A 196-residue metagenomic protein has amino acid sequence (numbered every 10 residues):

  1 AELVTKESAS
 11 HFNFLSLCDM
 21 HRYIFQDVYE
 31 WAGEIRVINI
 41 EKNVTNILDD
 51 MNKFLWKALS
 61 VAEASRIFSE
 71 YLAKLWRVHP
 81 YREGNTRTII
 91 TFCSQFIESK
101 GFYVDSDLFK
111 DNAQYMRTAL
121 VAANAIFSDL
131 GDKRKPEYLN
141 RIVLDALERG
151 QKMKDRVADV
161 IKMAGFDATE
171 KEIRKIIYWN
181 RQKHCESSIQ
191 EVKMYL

Functional and structural regions predicted by a protein language model:
A1-L196: FIC/Doc superfamily catalytic core
